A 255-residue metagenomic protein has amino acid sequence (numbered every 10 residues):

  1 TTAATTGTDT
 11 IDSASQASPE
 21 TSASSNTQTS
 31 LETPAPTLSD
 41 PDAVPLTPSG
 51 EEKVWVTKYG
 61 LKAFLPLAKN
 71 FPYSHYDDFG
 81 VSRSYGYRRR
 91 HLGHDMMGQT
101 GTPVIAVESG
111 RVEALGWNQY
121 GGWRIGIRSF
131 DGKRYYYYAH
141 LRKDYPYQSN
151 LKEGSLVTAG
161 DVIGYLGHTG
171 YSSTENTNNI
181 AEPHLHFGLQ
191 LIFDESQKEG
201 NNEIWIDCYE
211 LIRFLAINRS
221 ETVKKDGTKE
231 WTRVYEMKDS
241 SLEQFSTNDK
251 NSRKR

Functional and structural regions predicted by a protein language model:
T1, S30-W123, A159, L211-R255: Surface-exposed, glycine-biased beta-strand/turn segments
T1-G7, A14, E20-S25: Cationic-aromatic interfacial patches
R88, T102-V104, K133, Q148-K152 (+1 more regions): Extracytoplasmic/periplasmic, Sec-exported soluble proteins
D95, Y137-H140, Y165: Conserved beta-strand positions that form and line the central face of beta-propeller blades
M97, R128-F130, Q190: A generic structural motif
A106-N150, T174-E182: Zn2+-dependent peptidoglycan hydrolase active-site motif and core
S155-D226: Conserved, short, structured surface segments that act as functional micro-motifs
